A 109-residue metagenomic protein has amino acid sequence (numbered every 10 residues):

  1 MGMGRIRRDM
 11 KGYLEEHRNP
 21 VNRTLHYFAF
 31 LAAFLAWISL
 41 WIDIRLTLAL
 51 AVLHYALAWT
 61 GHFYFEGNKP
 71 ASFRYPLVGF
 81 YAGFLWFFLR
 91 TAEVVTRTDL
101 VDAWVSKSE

Functional and structural regions predicted by a protein language model:
M1-G12, G67-E109: Membrane-proximal soluble regions of multi-pass membrane proteins
R7-A29, P70: Membrane interfacial helix-start motif at the N-side
T24, T47-V52: Hydrophobic alpha-helical transmembrane segments
A29-W37: Hydrophobic, membrane-inserted alpha-helices
W37-L40, H62: Structural signal for membrane-spanning alpha-helices in multi-pass inner-membrane proteins, emphasizing helix cores
S39-T47: Transmembrane helix interruption/hinge and helix-loop junction motifs
V52-N68: Transmembrane alpha-helical segments that form the membrane-embedded catalytic/substrate-channel core of multi-pass
